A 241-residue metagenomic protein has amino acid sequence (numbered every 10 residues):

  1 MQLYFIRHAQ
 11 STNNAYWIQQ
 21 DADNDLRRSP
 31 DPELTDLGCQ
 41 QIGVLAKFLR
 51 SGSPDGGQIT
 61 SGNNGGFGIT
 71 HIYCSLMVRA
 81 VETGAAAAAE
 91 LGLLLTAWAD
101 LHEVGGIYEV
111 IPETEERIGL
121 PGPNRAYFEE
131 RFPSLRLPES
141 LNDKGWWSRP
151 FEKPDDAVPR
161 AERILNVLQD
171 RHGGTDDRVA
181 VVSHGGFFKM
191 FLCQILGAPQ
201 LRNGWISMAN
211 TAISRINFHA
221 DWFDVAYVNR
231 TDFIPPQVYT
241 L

Functional and structural regions predicted by a protein language model:
M1-L3, Y16, D21, V104-E130 (+3 more regions): Acidic, low-complexity terminal tails and accessory targeting/binding regions of phosphate-metabolizing enzymes
M1-T70, A85, A89-L93, A220-L241: An N-terminal RHG(E/S)-centered segment typical of histidine phosphatases
Q2-I6, Y73, D177-S183, F191: Beta-strand elements within well-structured catalytic alpha/beta cores of enzymes that handle phosphate/sulfate esters
T12, Y16, D25-S29, E33 (+3 more regions): Phosphate-handling substructures
G43-R136, I206: Phosphate-coordination/substrate-recognition cap region in phosphate-metabolizing enzymes
A86, M190-Q194: Active-site signature of alpha/beta-hydrolase-fold catalytic machinery across serine- and Asp/Cys-nucleophile hydrolases
A157-G173, D177-G185: GST-like fold's C-terminal all-alpha helical module
